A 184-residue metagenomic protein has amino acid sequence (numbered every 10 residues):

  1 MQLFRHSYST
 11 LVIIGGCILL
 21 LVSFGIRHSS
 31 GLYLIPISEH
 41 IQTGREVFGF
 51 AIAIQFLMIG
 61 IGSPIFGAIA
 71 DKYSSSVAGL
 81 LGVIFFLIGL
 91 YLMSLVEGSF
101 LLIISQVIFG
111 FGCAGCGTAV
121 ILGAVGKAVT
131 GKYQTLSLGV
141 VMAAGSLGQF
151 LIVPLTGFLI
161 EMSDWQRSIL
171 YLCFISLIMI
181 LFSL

Functional and structural regions predicted by a protein language model:
H28, F56-P64, Q149-F150: Residue-level signature of mid-helix packing/kink "hotspots" within the transmembrane helices of 12-pass Major
I37, G115-V129: Intracellular juxtamembrane helix-capping segments at the cytosolic ends of symmetry-related transmembrane helices
Q42, S74, L95-E97, T130: Helix-breaking motifs and short loop linkers at transmembrane-helix boundaries and internal kinks in secondary membrane
G62-S74: Helix-to-loop junctions at the C-terminal end of transmembrane segments in multipass secondary transporters
S76-G79: Primarily marks hydrophobic transmembrane alpha-helices of the MFS/SLC 12-helix fold
I84-E97: C-terminal ends and interior cores of transmembrane alpha-helices in multi-pass membrane transporters/permeases
G89, F100-I108: Paired small-residue
V141-L184: Helix-loop-helix hairpin linking two adjacent transmembrane segments in secondary transporters
